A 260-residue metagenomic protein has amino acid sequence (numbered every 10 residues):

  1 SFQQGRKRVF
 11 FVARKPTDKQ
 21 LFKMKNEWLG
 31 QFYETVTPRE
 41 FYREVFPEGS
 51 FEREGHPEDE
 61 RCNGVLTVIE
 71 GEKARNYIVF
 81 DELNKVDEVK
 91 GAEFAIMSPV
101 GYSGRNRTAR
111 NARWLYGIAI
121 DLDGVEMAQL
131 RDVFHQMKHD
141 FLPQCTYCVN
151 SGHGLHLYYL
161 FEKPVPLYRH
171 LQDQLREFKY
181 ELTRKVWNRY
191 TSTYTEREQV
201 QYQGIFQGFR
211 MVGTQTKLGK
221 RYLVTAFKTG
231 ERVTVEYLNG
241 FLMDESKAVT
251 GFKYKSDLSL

Functional and structural regions predicted by a protein language model:
S1-G117, Q207-G208: DNA replication initiation on ssDNA origins
F94-G101, E162-P166, N188: Short regulatory "switch" loops immediately downstream of catalytic or recognition motifs within protein catalytic
N106-E126, V165, R169-L260: DNA replication initiation modules
M127-F141: Short amphipathic alpha-helix segments
P143-C148: A short linear hydrophobic-aromatic micro-motif
V149-L160: Short, conserved phosphate-binding/catalytic loop or strand-edge motifs used in phosphoryl-/nucleotidyl-transfer
